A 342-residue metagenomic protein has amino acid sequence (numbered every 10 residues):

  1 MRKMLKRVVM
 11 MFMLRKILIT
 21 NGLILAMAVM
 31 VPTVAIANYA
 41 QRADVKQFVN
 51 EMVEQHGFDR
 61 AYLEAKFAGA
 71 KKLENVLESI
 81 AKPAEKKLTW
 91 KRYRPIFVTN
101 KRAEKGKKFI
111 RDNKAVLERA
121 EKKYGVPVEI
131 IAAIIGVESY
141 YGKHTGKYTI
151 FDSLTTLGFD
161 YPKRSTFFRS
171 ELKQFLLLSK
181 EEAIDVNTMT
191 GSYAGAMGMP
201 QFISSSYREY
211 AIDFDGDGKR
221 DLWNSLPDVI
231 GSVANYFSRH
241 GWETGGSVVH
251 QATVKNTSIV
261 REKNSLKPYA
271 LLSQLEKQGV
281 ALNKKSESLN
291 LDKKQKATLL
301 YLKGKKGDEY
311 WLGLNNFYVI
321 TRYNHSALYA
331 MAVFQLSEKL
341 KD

Functional and structural regions predicted by a protein language model:
M4-L23: Bacterial N-terminal signal peptides that target proteins for export
V31-A37: Sec/Tat signal peptide C-region and signal peptidase I cleavage site
N38-E121: An acidic, Gly/Ser/Thr/Pro-rich helix-cap/linker signature
D44, E51-Q55, A61-G69, S165 (+2 more regions): A contiguous strand-loop segment
K71-K72, E138-G142, A196, E243 (+4 more regions): Solvent-exposed loop/turn segments at secondary-structure junctions within structured extracellular/periplasmic domains
P95-S232, S238, V248: Acidic/His-rich structured neighborhood in mature extracellular/periplasmic domains
V186, T190-K296, L302-K305: Flexible, glycine-rich surface segments
K296-D342: C-terminal functional modules
